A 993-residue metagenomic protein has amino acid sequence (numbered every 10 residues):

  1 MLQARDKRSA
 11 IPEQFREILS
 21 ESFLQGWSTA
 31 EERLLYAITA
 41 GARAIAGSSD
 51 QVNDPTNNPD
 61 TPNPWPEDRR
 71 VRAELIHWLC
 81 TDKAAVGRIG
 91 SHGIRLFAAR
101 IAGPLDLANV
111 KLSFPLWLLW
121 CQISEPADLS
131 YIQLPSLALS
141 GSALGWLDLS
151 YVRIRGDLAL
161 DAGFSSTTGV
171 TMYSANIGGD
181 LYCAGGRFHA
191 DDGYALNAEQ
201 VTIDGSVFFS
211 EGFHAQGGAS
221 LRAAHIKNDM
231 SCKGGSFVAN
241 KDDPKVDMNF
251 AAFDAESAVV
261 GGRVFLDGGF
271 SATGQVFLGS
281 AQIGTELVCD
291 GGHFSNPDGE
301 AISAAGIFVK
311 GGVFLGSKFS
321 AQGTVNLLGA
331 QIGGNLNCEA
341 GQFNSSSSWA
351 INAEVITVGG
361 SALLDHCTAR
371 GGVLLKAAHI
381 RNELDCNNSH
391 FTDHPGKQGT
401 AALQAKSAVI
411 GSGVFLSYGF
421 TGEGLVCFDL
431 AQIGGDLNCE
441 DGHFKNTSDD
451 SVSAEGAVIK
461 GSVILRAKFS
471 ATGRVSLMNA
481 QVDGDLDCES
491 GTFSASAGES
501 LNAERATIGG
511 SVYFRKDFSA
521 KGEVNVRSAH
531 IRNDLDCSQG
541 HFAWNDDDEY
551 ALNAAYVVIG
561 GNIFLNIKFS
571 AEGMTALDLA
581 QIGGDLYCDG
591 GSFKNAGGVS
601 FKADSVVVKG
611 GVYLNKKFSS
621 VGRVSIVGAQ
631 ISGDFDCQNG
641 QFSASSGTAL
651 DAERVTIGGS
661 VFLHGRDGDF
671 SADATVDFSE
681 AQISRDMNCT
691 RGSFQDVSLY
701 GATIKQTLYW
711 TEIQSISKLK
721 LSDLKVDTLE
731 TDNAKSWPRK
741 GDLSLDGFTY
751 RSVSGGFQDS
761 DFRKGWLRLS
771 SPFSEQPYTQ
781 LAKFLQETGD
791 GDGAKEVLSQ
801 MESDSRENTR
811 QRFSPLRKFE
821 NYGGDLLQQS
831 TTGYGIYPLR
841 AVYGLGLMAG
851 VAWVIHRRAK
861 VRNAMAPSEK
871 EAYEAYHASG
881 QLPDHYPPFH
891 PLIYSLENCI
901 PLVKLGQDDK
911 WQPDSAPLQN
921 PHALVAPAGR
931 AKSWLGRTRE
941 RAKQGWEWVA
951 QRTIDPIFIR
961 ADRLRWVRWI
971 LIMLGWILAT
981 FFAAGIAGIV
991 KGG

Functional and structural regions predicted by a protein language model:
M1-G823: N-terminal leader/targeting and pre-domain segments
D485, D534, D585, D634 (+4 more regions): Hydrophobic alpha-helical transmembrane segments of multipass membrane transporters and ion channels, focusing on
E775, G880-E897, L905, P917-P927 (+1 more regions): C-terminal "tail" modules appended to repeat-scaffold proteins
A794, I855, I986: Hydrophobic, well-ordered secondary-structure elements that form the walls of internal hydrophobic environments
M801-D804, P815-L827, A942-P956: Juxtamembrane amphipathic/hinge helix adjacent to a transmembrane helix
N808, K860-M865, G906, G988 (+1 more regions): Transmembrane helix-loop junctions in multipass membrane proteins, especially transporters and channels
R817-L905: Core alpha-helical transmembrane segments of integral membrane proteins
L845, A849, Q907-G993: Pore domain of cation channels
